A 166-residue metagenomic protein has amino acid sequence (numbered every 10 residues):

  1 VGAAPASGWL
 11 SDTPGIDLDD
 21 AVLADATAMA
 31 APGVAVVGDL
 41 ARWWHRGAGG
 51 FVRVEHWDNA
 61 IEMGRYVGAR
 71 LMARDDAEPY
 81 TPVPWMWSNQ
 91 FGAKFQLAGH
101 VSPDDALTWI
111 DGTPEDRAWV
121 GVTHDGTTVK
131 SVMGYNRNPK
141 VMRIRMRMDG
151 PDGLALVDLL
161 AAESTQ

Functional and structural regions predicted by a protein language model:
V1-Y66: FAD-site-proximal beta/loop scaffold in flavoenzymes
A4, T13, W43, R70-R74 (+2 more regions): Change "in soluble alpha/beta enzymes" to "in soluble alpha/beta proteins
G8-W9, A106, N138-R143: Generic domain-boundary/flexible-linker signal
D12-D20, A73-P79, G153: Intrinsically disordered, low-complexity coil segments
L40-N138: Mid-to-C-terminal Rossmann-like scaffold of FAD/NAD(P)H-dependent oxidoreductases
N138-V157: A short, polar/charged loop-to-alpha-helix boundary motif
L154-Q166: Cysteine/selenocysteine-centered motifs that mediate thiol-based redox chemistry or coordinate metal-sulfur cofactors
